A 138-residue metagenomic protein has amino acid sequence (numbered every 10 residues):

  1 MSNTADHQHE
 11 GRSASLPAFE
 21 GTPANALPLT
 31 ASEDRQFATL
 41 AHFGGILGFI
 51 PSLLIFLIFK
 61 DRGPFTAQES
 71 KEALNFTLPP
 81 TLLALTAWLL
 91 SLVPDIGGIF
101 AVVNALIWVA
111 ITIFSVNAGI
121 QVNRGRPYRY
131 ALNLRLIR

Functional and structural regions predicted by a protein language model:
M1-E33, I137-R138: Low-complexity, intrinsically disordered extramembrane tails and loops of integral membrane proteins
T4, A67, L74-R138: Transmembrane helix recognition focused on a "late"/terminal membrane span
S13, F37, I50, F59 (+3 more regions): Generic detection of intrinsically disordered/low-complexity segments and helix-coil linkers/edges
P23-A26, F49-L53, V102, N117: A near-ubiquitous, low-amplitude feature marking generic local secondary-structure context
A26, H42-F43, G119-N123: Intrinsically disordered, low-complexity boundary segments flanking structured domains
L29-F56, Q68-S91, Y130: Alpha-helical membrane-anchoring segments
R35-D61, G97-G98, A105-T112, N133-R138: Hydrophobic, aromatic-rich membrane-embedded alpha-helical segments
R62-Q68: Short juxtamembrane and helix-loop transition motifs at transmembrane-helix boundaries in membrane proteins
